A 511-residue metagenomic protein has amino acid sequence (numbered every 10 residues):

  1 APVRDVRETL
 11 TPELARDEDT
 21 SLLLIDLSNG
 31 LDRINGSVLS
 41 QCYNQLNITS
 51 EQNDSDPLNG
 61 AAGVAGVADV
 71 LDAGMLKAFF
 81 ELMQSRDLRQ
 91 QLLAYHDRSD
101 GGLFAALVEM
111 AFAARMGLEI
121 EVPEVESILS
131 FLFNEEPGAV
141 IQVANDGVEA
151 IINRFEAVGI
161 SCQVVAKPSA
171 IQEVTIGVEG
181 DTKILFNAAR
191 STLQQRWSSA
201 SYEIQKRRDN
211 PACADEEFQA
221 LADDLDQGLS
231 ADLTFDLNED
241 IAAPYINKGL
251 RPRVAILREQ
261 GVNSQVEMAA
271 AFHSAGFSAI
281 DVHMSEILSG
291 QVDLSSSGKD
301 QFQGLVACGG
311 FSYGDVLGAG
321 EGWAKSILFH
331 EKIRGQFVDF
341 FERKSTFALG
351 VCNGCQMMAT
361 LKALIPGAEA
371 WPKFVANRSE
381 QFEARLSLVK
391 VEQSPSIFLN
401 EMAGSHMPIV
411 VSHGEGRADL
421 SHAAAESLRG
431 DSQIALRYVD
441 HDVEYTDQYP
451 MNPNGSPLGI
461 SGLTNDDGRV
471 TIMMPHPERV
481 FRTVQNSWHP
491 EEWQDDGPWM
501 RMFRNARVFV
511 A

Functional and structural regions predicted by a protein language model:
V3-F133, G147-R253, G261: Intein/HINT protein-splicing elements and their conserved insertion hotspots or analogous self-processing inserts
T20, Q303, T471: Conserved acidic residues
A65, G180-V351, C355-G367, V375-E383 (+3 more regions): N-terminal beta1-alpha1 cap of cysteine-dependent amidohydrolase-like domains
L118, C162, A279-I280, V470: Hydrophobic anchor at the start of a short beta-strand that flanks the dinucleotide cofactor-binding loop
E135-A144: Short cationic amphipathic helices and targeting signals
S161, S345-F347, R469: Proline-centered loop/turn at the N-terminus of a beta-strand
V165, V292-L294, V338-D339, W371-A511: Amide-donor transfer/coupling interface in amidating biosynthetic enzymes
